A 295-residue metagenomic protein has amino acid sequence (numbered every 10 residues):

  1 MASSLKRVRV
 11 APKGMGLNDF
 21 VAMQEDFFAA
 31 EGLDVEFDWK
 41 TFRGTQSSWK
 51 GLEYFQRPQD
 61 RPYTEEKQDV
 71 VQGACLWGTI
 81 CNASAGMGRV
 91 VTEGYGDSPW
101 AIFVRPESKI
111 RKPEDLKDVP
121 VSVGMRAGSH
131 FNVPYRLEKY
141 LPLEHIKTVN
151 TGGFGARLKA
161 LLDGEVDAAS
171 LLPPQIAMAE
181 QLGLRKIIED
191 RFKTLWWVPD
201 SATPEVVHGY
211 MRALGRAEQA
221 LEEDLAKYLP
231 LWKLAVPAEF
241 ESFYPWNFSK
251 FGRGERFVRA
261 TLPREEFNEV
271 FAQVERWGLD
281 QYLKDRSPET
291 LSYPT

Functional and structural regions predicted by a protein language model:
A2-Y135, K139-L143, T148, I187-E189: Short, glycine-/small- and polar/acidic-enriched structural segments that line small-molecule recognition paths
D26, E114, F131, Y135 (+6 more regions): Solvent-exposed, polar/charged alpha-helical surfaces in well-ordered, non-transmembrane soluble domains, broadly
D26, K67, G86, G164 (+2 more regions): Short glycine-centered helix-capping/turn motifs at secondary-structure transition points
R43, T79, I176, T194 (+1 more regions): Positions that flank functional sites
T148-V149, G153-V236: Pocket-lining segment of extracytoplasmic ligand-binding domains
P204-Q281: Secondary-structure end/capping motifs
G278-T295: Long, low-complexity C-terminal extensions of enzymes
